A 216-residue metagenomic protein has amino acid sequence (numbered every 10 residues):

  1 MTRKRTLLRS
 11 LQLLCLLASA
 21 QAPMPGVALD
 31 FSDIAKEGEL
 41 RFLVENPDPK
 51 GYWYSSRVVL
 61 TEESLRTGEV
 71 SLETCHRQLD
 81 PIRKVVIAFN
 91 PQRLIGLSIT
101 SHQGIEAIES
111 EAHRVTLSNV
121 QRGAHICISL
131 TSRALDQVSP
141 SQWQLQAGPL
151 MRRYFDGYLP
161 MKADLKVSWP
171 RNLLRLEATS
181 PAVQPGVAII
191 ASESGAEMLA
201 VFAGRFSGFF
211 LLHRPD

Functional and structural regions predicted by a protein language model:
T2-L11: Bacterial N-terminal signal peptides that target proteins for export
Q12-P23: Hydrophobic h-region of N-terminal signal peptides that target proteins for export in Gram-negative bacteria
A22-E63, M198: N-terminal, polar/Ser/Thr-rich
A35-E39, L79-S110, F155-G186, I190: Solvent-exposed beta-hairpin/edge-strand motifs
P47-P49, V58-E69, A88, N119 (+1 more regions): Short, solvent-exposed beta-strand/turn "edge" segments of beta-rich domains on protein surfaces
G68-Q78: Short, well-ordered beta-strand segments enriched in hydrophobic/aromatic residues
G96-L145, E193-D216: A surface-exposed beta-strand-loop module
H113-V187: Surface-exposed, acidic/Ser/Thr-rich flexible loop segments
